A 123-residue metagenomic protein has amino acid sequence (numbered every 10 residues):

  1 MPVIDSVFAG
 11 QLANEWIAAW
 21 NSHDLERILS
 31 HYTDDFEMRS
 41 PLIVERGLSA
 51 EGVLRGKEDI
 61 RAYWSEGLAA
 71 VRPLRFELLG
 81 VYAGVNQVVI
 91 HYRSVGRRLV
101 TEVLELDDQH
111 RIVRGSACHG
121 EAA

Functional and structural regions predicted by a protein language model:
M1, W16-W20, S40, L54 (+1 more regions): Bulky hydrophobic/aromatic packing residues
M1-S30, D34, A123: Short, low-complexity N-terminal intrinsically disordered segments enriched in polar/charged residues
M1-V3, R61, S65-A123: A beta-strand edge to alpha-helix "cap/lid" segment located at domain peripheries
V3, A19, A50-E51, V103: Short N-terminal micro-motifs specific to bacterial/archaeal maturation and metal-cluster initiation sites
F8-A9, S40, V44, G84: General secondary-structure edge motif
W16, I28, F36, G56 (+4 more regions): Hydrophobic pocket/interface hotspot
R27, T33-L79: A solvent-exposed, acidic/Ser-Thr-rich amphipathic alpha-helical stretch
